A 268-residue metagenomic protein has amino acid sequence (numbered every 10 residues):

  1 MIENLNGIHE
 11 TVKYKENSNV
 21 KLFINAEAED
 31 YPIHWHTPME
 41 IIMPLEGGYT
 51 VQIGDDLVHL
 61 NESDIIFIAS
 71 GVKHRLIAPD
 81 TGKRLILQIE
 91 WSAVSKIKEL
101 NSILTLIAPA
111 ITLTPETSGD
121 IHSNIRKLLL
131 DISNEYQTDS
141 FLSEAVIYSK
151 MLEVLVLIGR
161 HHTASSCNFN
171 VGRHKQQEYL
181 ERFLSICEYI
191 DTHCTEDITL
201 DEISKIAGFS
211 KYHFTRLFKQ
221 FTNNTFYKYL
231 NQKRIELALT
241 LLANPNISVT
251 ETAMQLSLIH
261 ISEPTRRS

Functional and structural regions predicted by a protein language model:
M1-L22, K73-Q137, L155-F169: A hydrophobic/aromatic-rich effector-binding and dimerization subdomain of bacterial HTH-type transcriptional regulators
S18-A108, T138-A145: N-terminal regulatory/effector-sensing and dimerization cores that precede helix-turn-helix DNA-binding domains
D80, M151, S248-V249, S257: Hydrophobic alpha-helical connector segments
D131-E144, V156-N168, E178, R182-T199 (+3 more regions): Basic, amphipathic alpha-helical hairpins
I147-Y148, Y179, N231: Amphipathic, non-transmembrane alpha-helical scaffold segments
R160-T163, S185, Y189-H193, D197-I235 (+1 more regions): Basic/polar phosphate-binding segments, predominantly the helix-turn-helix DNA-binding elements of transcriptional
